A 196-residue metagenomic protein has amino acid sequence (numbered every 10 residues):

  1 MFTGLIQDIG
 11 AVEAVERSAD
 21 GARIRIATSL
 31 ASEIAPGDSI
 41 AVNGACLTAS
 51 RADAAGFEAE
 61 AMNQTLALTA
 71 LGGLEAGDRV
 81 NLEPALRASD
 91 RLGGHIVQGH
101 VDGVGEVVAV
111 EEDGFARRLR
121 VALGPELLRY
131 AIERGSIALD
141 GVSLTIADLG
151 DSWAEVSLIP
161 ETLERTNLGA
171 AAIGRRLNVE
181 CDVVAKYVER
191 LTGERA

Functional and structural regions predicted by a protein language model:
M1-A196: Conserved loop->alpha-helix
